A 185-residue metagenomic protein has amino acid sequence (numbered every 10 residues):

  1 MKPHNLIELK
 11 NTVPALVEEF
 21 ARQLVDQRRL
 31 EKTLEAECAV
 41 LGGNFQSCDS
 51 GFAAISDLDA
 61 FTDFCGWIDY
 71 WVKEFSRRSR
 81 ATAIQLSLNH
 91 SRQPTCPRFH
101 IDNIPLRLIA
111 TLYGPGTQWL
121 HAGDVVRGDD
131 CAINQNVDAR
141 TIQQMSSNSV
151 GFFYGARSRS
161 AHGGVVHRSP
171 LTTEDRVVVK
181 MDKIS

Functional and structural regions predicted by a protein language model:
M1-Y70: N-terminal auxiliary "cap/dimerization" subdomain that precedes the catalytic jelly-roll/cupin core of mononuclear
P3-L6, P105-L108, N148, D175-R176: Short, surface-exposed beta-edge/turn micro-motifs
D26-E31, P105-I109, R127-C131, P170-D175: Short, low-complexity, polar/charged sequence segments that are solvent-exposed and flexible
S50-Q93, I101: Extracellular-facing segments of soluble proteins and assemblies that are Gly/Ser/Thr-biased and enriched in aromatics
W71-S76, R98, L106, V166-S169: Intrinsically disordered, low-complexity boundary segments flanking structured domains
L88-R92, A110-Y113, G155, M181-K183: Short, structured patches in soluble enzyme cores that scaffold and shape functional sites
Q93-S149: Catalytic core of non-heme Fe(II) oxygenases with the double-stranded beta-helix
N136-S185: Catalytic core of Fe(II)/2-oxoglutarate
